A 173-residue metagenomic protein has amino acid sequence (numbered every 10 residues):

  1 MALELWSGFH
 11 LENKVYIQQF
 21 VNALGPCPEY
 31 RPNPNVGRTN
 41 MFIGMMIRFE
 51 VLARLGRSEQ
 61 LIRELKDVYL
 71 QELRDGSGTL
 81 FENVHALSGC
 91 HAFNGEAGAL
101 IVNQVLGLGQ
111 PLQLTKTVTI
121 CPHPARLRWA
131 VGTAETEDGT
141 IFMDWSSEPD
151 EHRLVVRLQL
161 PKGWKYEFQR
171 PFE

Functional and structural regions predicted by a protein language model:
M1-G8, N40-A53, F93-N103: Well-ordered alpha-helical segments within folded domains of soluble proteins
M1-M45, K66-F81, W129-V131: Extended glycan-interaction surfaces of carbohydrate-active proteins
E59-E173: Non-catalytic C-terminal accessory modules of carbohydrate-active enzymes
